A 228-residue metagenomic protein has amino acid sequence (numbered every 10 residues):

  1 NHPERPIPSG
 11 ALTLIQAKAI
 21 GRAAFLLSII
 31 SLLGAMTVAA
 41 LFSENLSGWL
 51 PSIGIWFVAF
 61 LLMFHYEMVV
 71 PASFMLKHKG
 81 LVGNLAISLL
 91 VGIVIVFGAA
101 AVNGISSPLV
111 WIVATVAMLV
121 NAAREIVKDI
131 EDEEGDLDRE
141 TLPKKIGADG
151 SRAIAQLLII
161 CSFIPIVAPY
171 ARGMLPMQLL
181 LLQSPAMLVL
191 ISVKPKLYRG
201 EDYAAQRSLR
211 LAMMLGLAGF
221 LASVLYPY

Functional and structural regions predicted by a protein language model:
N1-I29, M118-I166: Solvent-exposed interhelical
S9, I15-I105: Intramembrane alpha-helical segments
I30-M36, I164-Y170, L221: Membrane-embedded alpha-helical segments of multi-pass transporters/permeases
G48-A59, A114-T115, L179-P185: Structural signature of hydrophobic alpha-helical transmembrane segments
W49-L50, N103-T115, R172-Q178: Juxtamembrane helix-entry segments on the extracytoplasmic side of multipass membrane proteins
V58-V70, G92-F97, T115-I130, P185-K194: Transmembrane alpha-helical segments that form the membrane-embedded catalytic/substrate-channel core of multi-pass
S73-G80, G150, V167-Y228: Extended hydrophobic alpha-helices typical of membrane-associated regions
G92-N103, C161-P165, L215-Y228: Hydrophobic alpha-helical transmembrane segments in multi-pass integral membrane proteins
